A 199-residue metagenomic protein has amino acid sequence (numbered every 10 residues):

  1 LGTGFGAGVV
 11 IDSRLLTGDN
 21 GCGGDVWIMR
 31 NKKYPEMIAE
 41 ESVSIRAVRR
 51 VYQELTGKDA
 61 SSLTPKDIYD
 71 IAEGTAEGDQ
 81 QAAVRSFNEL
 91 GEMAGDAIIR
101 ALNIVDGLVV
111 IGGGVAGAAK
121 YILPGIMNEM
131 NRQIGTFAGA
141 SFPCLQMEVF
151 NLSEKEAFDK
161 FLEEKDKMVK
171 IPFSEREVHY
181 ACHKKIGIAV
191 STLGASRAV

Functional and structural regions predicted by a protein language model:
L1-R46, L162: Glycine-rich phosphate-binding loop of actin/hexokinase-like ATP-binding domains
N31-V199: ATP-binding/phosphotransfer module of carbohydrate and carboxylate kinases, centering on a glycine-rich
